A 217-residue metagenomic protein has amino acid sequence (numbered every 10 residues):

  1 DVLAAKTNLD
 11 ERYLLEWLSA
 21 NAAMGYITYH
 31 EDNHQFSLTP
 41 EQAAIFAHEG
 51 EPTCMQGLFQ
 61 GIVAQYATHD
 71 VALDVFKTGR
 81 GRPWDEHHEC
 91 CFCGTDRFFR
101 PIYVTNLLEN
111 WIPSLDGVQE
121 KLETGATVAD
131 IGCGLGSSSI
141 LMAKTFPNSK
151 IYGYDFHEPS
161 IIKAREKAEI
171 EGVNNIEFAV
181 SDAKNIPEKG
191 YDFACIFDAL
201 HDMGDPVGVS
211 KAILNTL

Functional and structural regions predicted by a protein language model:
V2-A5: A short acidic, leucine-rich amphipathic alpha-helix
L15, A20-A126: Conserved Class I S-adenosyl-L-methionine-dependent methyltransferase catalytic core
T127-A129, S139-K184: Class I SAM-dependent methyltransferase SAM/SAH-binding core
G132-G136: Class I SAM-dependent methyltransferase "Motif I" SAM/SAH-binding loop
S181-A194: A short acidic, Gly/Pro-enriched loop at the edge of an enzyme's catalytic core that lines a small-molecule cofactor
D192-P206: A short SAM/SAH-binding and catalytic strip from SAM-dependent methyltransferases
V207-L217: A short glycine-rich, Lys/Arg-flanked "PGG" loop and its adjoining helix->strand segment in the class I
